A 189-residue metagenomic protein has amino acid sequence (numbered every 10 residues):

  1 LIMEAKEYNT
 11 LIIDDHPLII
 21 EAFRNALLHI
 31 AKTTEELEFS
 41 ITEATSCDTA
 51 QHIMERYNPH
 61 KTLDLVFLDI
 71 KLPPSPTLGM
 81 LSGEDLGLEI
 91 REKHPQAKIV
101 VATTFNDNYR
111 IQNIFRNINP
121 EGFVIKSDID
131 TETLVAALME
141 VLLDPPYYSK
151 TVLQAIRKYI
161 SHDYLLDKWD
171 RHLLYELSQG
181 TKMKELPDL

Functional and structural regions predicted by a protein language model:
E7-L28: Conserved acidic segment of CheY-like receiver
T42-L65: Acidic, metal-coordinating helix/loop segments flanking the phosphotransfer/catalytic sites of two-component signaling
S46, P76-D85: Acidic catalytic/metal-coordinating carboxylates
R56-H60, E89-Q96, N117-I118: Conserved phosphotransfer cores of two-component systems
D64, L68-K71, S75-P76: Active-site residues of response regulator receiver
V66, L86-Q112, I125: A short, hydrophobic beta-strand element within the central beta-sheet of small alpha/beta folds
Q112-R116, P120-G122, D128-Y164: Short, flexible helix-to-coil linker/hinge segments that flank and couple to helix-turn-helix
A155-L189: Helix-turn-helix DNA-binding segment
